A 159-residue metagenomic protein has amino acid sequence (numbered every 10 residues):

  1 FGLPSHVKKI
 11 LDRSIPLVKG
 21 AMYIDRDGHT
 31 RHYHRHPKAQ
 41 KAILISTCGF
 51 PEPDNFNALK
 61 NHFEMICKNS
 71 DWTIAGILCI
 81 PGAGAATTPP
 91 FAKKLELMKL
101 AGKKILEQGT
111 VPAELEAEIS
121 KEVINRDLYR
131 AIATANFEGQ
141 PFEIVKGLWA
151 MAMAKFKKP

Functional and structural regions predicted by a protein language model:
F1-S70: Helix-loop-strand module that forms the ligand-binding subsite of alpha/beta enzymes
K68-P159: Glycine-rich phosphate/pyrophosphate-binding loop and the adjoining helix
